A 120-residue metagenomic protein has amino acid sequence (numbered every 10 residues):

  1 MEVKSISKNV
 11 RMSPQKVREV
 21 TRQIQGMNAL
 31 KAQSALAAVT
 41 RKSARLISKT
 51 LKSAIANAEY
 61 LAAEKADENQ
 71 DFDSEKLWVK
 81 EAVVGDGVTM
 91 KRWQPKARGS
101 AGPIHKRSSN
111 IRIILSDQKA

Functional and structural regions predicted by a protein language model:
M1-M12, E19, A29-A120: Structured, basic alpha/beta domains of bacterial-type, RNA-associated proteins
